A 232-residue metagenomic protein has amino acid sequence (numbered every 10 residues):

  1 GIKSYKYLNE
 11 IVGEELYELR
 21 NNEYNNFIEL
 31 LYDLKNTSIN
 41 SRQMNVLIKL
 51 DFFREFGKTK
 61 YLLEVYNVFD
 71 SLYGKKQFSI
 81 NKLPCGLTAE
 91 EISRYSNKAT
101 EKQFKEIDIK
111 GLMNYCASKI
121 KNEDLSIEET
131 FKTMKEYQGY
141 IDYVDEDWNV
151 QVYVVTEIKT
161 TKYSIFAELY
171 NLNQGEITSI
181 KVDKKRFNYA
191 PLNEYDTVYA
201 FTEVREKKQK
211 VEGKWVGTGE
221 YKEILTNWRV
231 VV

Functional and structural regions predicted by a protein language model:
G1-Y153, K159, E176-F187, G213-V232: Sliding clamp-binding short linear motifs that recruit DNA-associated proteins to replication/repair hubs
V46-L50, L192-Y199: Basic amphipathic alpha-helical segments that dock to polyanions
Q151-V154, V198-A200: Structural detector for hydrophobic anchor residues on beta-strands
I158-S164: Short, conserved beta-turn/loop elements at beta-strand boundaries and strand-helix junctions
F166-E168, L172-E194: Beta-strand/loop nucleic-acid-binding surfaces
P191-L192, K208-K210: Gly/His-enriched, cation/cofactor- and phosphate-binding structural elements
F201-Q209: Short, charged beta-turn/beta-strand-edge "cap" motif at the junction between a beta-strand and an adjacent loop
